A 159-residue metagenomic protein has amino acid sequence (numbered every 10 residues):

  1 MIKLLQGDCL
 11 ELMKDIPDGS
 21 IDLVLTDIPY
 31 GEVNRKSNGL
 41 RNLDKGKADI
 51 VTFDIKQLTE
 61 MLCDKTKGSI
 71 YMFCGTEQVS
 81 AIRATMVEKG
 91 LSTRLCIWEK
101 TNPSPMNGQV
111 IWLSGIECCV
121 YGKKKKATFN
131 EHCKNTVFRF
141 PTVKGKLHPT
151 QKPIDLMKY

Functional and structural regions predicted by a protein language model:
I2-Y159: Core catalytic lobe of class I
